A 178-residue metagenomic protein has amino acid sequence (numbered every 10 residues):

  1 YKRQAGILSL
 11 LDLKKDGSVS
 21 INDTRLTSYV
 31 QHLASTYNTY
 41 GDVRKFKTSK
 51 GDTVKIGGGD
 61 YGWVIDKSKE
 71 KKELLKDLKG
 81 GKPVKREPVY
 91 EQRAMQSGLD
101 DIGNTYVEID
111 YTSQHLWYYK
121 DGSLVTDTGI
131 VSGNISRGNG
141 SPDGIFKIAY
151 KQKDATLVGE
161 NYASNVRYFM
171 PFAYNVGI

Functional and structural regions predicted by a protein language model:
Y1-S164, Y168: Surface-exposed, secretory/extracytoplasmic low-complexity segments enriched in Ser/Thr/Asn/Gly/Pro
P171-I178: Glycine-rich, acidic and aromatic/proline-enriched surface loops and short helix-turn segments that act as binding
